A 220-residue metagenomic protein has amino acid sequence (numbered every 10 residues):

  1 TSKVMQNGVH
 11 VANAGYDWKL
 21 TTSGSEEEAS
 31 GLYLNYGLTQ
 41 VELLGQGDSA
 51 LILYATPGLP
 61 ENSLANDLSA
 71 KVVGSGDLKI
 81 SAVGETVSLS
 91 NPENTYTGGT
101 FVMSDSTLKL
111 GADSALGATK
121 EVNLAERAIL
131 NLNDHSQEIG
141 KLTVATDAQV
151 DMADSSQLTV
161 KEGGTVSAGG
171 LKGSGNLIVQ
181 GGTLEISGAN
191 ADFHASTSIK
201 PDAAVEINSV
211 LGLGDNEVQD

Functional and structural regions predicted by a protein language model:
T1-S69, A153, Q157-E162, S174-T183: Extracellular/surface-exposed low-complexity segments
M5-G8, A12, T21, S81 (+3 more regions): Small/flexible residues
Q40, L44-G45, A65-S75, T86-L158 (+3 more regions): Surface-exposed loop/turn positions within long extracellular repeat scaffolds, especially the passenger domains
G76-D77, A82: FAD-dependent flavoprotein oxygenase/oxidase catalytic domain
